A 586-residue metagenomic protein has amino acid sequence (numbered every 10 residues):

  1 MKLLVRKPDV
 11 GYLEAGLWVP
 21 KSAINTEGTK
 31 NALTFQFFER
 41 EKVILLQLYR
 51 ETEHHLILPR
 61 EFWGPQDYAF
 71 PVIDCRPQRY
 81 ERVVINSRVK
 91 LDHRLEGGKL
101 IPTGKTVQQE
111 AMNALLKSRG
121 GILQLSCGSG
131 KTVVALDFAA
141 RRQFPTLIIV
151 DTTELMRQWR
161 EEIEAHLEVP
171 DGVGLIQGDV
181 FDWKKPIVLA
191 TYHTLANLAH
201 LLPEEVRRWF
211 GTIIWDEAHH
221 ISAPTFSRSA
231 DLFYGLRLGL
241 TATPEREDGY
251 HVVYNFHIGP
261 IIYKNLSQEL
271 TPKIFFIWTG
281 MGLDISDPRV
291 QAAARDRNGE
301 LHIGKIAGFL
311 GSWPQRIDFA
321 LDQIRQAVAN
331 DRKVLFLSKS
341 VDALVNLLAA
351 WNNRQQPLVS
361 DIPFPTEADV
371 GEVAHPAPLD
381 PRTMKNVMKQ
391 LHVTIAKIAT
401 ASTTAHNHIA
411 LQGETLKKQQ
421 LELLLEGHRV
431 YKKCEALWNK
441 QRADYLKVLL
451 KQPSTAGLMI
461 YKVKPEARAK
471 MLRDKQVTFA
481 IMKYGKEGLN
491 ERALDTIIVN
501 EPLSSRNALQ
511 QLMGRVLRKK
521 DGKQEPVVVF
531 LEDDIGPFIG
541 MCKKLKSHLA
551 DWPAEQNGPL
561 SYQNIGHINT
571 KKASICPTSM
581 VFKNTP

Functional and structural regions predicted by a protein language model:
S118-F138: Walker A/P-loop
R141-I163, V341: Conserved Walker A/P-loop ATP-binding site and its immediately adjacent core in helicase/helicase-like ATPase domains
L155-L175, D179: Conserved helix-turn-beta segment of the N-terminal RecA-like "Helicase ATP-binding" lobe in SF1/SF2 helicases
G178-W209, A223-R228: Conserved helix/coil segment N-terminal to the catalytic DExD/H
H220-K273: Post-DEXD/H (motif II) to motif III coupling segment of the RecA-like Helicase ATP-binding lobe
G259, Y263-L270, Q510-M513, R518 (+1 more regions): A conserved SF2-helicase RecA2
L301-K339, N346-A349: Conserved interdomain hinge at the start of the Helicase C-terminal
V463-H548: Conserved RecA-like P-loop NTPase helicase motor core
